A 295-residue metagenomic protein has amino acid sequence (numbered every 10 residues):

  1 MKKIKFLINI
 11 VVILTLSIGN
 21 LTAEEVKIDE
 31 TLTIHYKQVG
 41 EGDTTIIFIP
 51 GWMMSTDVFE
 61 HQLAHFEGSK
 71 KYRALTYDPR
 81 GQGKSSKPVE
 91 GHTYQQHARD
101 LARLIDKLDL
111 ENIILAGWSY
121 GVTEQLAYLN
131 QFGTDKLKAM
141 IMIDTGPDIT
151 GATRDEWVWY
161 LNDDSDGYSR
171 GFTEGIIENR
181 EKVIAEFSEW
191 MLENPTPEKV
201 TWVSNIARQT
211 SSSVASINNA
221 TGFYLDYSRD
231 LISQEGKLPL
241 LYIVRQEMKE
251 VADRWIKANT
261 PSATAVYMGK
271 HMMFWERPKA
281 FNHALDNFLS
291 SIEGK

Functional and structural regions predicted by a protein language model:
I8-G19: Bacterial N-terminal signal peptides
L21-T33: N-terminal cap/lid segment of alpha/beta-hydrolase-fold proteins
L32, Q38-K87: Conserved HGGG/HGGXW glycine-rich cap/lid loop of the alpha/beta-hydrolase fold
R73-Y120, G269: Active-site loop/oxyanion-hole signature of alpha/beta-hydrolase fold enzymes
L126-N130, K136-G175: Flexible "cap/lid" loop of the alpha/beta hydrolase fold
G151-D163, T173-S233: Conserved alpha/beta-hydrolase catalytic His-Asp/Glu region
Q209-T260, A265-M268: Conserved serine/cysteine hydrolase catalytic core
S262-K295: Catalytic active-site module of serine/aspartate enzymes centered on a nucleophile-bearing elbow/loop
